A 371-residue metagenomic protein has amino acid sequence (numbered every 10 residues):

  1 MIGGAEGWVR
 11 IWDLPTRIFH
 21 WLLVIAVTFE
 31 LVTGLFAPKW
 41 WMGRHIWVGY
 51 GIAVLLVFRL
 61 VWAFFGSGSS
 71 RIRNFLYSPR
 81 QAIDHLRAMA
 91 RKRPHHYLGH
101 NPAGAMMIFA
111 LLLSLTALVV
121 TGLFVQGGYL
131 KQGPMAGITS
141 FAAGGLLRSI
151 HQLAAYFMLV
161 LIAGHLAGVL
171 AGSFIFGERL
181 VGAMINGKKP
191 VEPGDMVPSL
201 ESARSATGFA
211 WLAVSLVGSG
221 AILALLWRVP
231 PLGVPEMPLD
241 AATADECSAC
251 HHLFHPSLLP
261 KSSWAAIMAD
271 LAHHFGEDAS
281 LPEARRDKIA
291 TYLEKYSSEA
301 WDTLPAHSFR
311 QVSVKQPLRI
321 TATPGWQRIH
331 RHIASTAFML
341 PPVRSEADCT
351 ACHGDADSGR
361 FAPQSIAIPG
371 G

Functional and structural regions predicted by a protein language model:
M1-M237, H274-F275: Membrane-embedded alpha-helical bundles that constitute the cytochrome b-like, heme-associated redox core of multi-pass
G49, I108, D278-S280, K295-S298: Intrinsically disordered low-complexity regions specifically enriched for long asparagine
L147, P190-A206, I222-D287, S298-W301 (+1 more regions): Sequence context surrounding c-type heme c attachment/ligation sites in exported
L159, V169, K295, A351-G354: Short basic/hydrophobic patches in alpha-helices and adjacent helix-turn junctions that form amphipathic surface motifs
